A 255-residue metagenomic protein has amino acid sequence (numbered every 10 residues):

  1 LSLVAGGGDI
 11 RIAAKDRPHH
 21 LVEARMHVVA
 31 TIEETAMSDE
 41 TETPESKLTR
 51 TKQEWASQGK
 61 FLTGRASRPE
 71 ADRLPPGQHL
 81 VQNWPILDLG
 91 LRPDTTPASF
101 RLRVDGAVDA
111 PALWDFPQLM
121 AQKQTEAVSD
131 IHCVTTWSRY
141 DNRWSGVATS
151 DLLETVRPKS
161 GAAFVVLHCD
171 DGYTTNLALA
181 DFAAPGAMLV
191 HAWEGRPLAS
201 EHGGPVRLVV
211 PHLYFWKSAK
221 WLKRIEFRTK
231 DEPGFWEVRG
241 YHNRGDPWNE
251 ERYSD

Functional and structural regions predicted by a protein language model:
L1-L3, P18: Intrinsically disordered, low-complexity segments enriched in serine/proline and basic residues
L3, V28, D39-E40: N-terminal leader/targeting segments
D9, D16-H20: Intrinsic-disorder-associated, low-complexity terminal segments enriched in Asp/Asn/His/Tyr and depleted of Lys/Arg
R11-A13, E33: Residues marking helix boundaries in flexible regions
R17-P18, R25, A56: Intrinsically disordered, low-complexity regions enriched for glutamine and histidine
L21-A36: Short, Lys/Arg-enriched N-terminal segments with co-localized hydrophobic residues within the first ~10-30 amino acids
S38-D255: Structured, non-membrane catalytic/scaffold regions adjacent to prosthetic-group chemistry
